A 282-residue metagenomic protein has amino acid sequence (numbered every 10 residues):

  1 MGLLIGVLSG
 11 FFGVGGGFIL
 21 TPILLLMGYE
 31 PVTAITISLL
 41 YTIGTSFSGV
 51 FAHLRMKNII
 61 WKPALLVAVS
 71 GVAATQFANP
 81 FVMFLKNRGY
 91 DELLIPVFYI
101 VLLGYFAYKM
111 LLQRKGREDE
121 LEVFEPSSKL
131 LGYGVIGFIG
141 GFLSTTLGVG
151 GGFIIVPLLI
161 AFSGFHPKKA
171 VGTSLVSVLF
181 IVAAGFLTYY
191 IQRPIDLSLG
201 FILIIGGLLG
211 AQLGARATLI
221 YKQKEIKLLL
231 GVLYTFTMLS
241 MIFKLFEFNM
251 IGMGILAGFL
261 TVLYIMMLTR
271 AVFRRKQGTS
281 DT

Functional and structural regions predicted by a protein language model:
M1, R55-G140, S198-T282: Juxtamembrane transmembrane-helix boundary motif
G6-V7, I23, V50-F51, G141-F142 (+5 more regions): Alpha-helical transmembrane segments of multipass membrane proteins
S9, L24-L25, M56, V82 (+4 more regions): Helix-capping/transition residues at the boundaries of transmembrane alpha-helices and the short helical linkers
G13-L20, G148-V156: Transmembrane helix boundary and interhelical junction motifs in multipass membrane proteins
G17-I60: Juxtamembrane transmembrane-helix termini in multi-pass membrane transport proteins
L20-T33, I155-K169, T188-Y189: Interfacial segments of multi-pass membrane proteins
E30-L40, I60-L66, G164-L175, L219: Membrane-interface alpha-helices at helix entry/exit sites of multi-pass transporters
G44-M56, F180-D196, L245: Membrane-interface helix-cap regions at the ends of transmembrane helices in multi-pass membrane proteins
